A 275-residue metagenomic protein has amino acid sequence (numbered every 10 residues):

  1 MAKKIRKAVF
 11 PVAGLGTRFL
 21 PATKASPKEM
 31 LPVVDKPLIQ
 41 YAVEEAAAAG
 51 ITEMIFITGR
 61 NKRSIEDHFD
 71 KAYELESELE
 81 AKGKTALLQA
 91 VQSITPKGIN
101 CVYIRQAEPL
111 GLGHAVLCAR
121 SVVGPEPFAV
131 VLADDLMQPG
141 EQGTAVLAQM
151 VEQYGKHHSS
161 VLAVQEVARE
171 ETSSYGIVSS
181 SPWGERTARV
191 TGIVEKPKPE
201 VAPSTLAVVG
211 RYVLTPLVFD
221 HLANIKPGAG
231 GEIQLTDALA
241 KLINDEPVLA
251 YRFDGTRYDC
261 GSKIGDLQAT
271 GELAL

Functional and structural regions predicted by a protein language model:
A2-A81, C101, Q142-Q149: N-terminal glycine-rich phosphate-binding loop and ensuing alpha1 helix
K7, T52-M54, N100, P127 (+3 more regions): Residues at the starts of beta-strands that form the adenosine-phosphate
F10, F56, V130, L162-A163 (+1 more regions): Structural beta-sheet core signal
M30, C101-Y103, S160-L162, V248-A250 (+1 more regions): Conserved beta-strand scaffold positions in the cores of enzyme catalytic domains, especially in NTP/NDP-utilizing
L38-Y41, H114-C118, A238: Well-ordered alpha-helical segments embedded in enzymatic catalytic cores
I39, I65, A119, D134 (+2 more regions): Residue-level signal for inorganic ion chemistry
L75-E78, L88, Q92-I177, L214 (+1 more regions): Conserved beta-loop-beta/alpha segment of the NTase-like Rossmann-fold superfamily that binds/positions NTPs
A129, E141-G155, P182-L275: Catalytic-core segments of class I nucleotidyltransferases/pyrophosphorylases that form NMP-activated intermediates
